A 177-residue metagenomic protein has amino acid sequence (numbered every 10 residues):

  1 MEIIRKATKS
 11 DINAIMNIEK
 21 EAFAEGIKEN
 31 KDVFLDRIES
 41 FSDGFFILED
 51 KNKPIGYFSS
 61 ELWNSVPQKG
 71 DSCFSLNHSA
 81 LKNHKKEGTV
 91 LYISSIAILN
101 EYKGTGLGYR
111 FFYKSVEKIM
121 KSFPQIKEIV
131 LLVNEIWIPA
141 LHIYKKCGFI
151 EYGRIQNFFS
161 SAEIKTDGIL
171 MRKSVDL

Functional and structural regions predicted by a protein language model:
E2, K53-Y57, L91: Glycine-rich phosphate/pyrophosphate-binding loop shared by adenosine-nucleotide-utilizing enzymes
E2-I15: A short beta-loop-alpha structural element at the N-terminal edge of CoA-dependent acyl/N-acetyltransferase catalytic
E25-S65, H78-K82: Active-site rim helix/loop that mediates acceptor-substrate recognition in acyltransferases
S59-S95, F158-E163: Conserved acyl-donor/pantetheine-binding loop and adjacent beta-alpha core of acyl/acetyltransferases and related
L91, F112, I119-V133: Conserved GNAT acetyl-CoA-binding A-motif
I98, G104-I119, H142, K146: Conserved acetyl-CoA-binding loop-helix of GNAT-fold acetyltransferases
I98-K103, Q125-L141, N157-T166: Conserved beta-strand-loop-alpha-helix junction that forms the acyl-donor binding cleft
K145-R154: Conserved acetyl-CoA-binding loop of GNAT-fold acetyltransferases
